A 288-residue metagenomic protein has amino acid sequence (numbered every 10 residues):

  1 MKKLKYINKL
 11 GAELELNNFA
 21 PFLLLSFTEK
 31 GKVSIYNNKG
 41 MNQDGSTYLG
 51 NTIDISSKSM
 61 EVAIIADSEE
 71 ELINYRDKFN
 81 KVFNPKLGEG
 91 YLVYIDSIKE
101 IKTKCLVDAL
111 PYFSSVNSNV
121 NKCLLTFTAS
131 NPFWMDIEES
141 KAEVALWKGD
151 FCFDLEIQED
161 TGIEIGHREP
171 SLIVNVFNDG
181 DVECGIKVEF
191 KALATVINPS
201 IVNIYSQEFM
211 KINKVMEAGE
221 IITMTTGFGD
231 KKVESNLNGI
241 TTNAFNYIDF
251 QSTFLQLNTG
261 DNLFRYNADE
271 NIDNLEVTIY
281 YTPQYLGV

Functional and structural regions predicted by a protein language model:
M1-K39: Polar/acidic, low-complexity leader/linker segments enriched in S/T/G and N/D
I7, A63, E69-L110, L263: Short, acidic/charged, Gly/Pro-enriched secondary-structure junctions
S26, L92-D136: Short beta-strand and beta-hairpin "edge-sheet" elements
I35-T52, P85: Histidine-centered catalytic/metal-coordination loop motif
G45-E70, N119-P132, N262: Oligomerization/assembly interface segments of phage tail-like spikes and tubes
V62-A66, D96, P111, A129-F133 (+3 more regions): Beta-strand elements of well-folded, non-transmembrane domains
M135-E143: Short, charged, solvent-exposed linker or helix-capping segments at domain edges/interfaces that act as flexible hinges
A142-V288: Intrinsically disordered, low-complexity segments enriched in serine, threonine, and glycine
